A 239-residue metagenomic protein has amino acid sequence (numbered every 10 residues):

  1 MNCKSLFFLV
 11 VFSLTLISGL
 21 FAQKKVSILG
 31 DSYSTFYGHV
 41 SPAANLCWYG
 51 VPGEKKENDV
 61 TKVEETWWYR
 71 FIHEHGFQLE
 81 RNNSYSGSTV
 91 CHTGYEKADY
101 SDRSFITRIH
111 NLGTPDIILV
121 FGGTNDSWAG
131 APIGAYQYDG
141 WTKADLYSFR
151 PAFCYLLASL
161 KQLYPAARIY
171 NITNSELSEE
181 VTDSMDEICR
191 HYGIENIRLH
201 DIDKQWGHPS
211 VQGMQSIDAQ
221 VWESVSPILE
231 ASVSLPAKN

Functional and structural regions predicted by a protein language model:
M1-F8: Bacterial N-terminal signal peptides that target proteins for export
F8-L16: Bacterial N-terminal signal peptides
L20-K24: Boundary at the C-terminal end of the N-terminal hydrophobic targeting segment
K25, H39-G134: Conserved SGNH/GDSL esterase-like catalytic core that processes O-acyl groups on lipids and polysaccharides
L29-G30, I172: Short hydrophobic segments within beta-strands
D31-S32, T124: Active-site metal-binding loops of divalent metal-dependent hydrolases
Y33-S34, G213: Short active-site segment of divalent metal-dependent hydrolases/proteases that encodes the spacing between
D99-N239: Alpha-helical cap/lid subdomain in secreted, periplasmic, or secretory-pathway luminal O-acyl-processing enzymes
